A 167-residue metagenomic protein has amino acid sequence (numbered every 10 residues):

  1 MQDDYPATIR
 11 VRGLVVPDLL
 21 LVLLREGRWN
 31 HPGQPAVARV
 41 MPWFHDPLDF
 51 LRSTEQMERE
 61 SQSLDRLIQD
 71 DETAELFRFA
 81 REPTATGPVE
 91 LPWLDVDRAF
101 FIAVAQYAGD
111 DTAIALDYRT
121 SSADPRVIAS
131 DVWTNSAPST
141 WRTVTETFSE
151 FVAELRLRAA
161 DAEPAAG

Functional and structural regions predicted by a protein language model:
M1-G109: A surface-exposed partner-binding patch
L14, A105-Y107, R119-S121, N135 (+1 more regions): Generic structural motif
L91-R98, L116, I128, W141-T143: Glycine-rich, flexible loop segments associated with nucleotide phosphate handling
F101-A103, D111-D124, I128-D131: Low-complexity, glycine/alanine/valine/leucine- and proline-rich hydrophobic stretches
R126-D161: Compact, glycine/acidic-enriched structural inserts
